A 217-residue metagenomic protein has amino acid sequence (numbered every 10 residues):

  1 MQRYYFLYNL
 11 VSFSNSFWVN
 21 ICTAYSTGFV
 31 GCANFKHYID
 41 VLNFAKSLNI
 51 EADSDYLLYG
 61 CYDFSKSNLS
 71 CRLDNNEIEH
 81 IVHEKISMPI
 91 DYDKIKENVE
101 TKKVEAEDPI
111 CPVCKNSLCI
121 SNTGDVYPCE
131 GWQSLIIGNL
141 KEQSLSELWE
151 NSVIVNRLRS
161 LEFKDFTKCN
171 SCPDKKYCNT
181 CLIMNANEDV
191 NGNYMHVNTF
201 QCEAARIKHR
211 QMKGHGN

Functional and structural regions predicted by a protein language model:
M1-T123, Y127, G131-L140: Radical SAM enzyme [4Fe-4S]-AdoMet core and its adjacent flexible, acidic and glycine-rich loops/tails across
V126, Q133-N217: Flexible mid-to-C-terminal extensions adjoining Fe-S/redox cofactors in radical SAM and related proteins
